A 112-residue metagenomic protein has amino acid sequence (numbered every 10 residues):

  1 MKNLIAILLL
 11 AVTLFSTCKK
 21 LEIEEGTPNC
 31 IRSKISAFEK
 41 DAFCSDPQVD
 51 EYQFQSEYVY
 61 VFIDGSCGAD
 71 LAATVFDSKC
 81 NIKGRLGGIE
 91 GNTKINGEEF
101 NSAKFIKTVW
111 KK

Functional and structural regions predicted by a protein language model:
M1-K2, K19: N-terminal hydrophobic targeting signals that begin at the initiator methionine
K2-L8: Sec-dependent signal peptide recognition, specifically the positively charged N-region followed immediately by
L14-T17: C-terminal motif of bacterial Sec signal peptides marking the signal peptidase cleavage site
K19-K112: N- and C-terminal low-complexity/disordered segments
